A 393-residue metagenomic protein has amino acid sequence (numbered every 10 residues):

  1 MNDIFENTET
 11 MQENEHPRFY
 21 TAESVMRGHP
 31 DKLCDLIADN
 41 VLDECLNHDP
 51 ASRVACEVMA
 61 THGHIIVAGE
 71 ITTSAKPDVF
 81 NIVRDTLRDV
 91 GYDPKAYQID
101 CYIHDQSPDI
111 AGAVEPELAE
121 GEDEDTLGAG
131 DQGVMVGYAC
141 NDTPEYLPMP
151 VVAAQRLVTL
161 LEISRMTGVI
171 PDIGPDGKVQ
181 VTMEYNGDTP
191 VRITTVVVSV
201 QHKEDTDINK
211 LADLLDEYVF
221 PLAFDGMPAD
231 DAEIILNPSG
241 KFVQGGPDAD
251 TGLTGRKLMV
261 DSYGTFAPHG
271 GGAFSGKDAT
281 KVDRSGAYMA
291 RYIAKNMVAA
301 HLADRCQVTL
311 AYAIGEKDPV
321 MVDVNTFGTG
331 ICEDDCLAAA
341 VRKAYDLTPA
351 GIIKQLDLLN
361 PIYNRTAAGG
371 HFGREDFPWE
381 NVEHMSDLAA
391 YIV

Functional and structural regions predicted by a protein language model:
N2-A55: N-terminal, positively charged regions that mediate nucleic acid binding
T21, G63, N81, R88 (+2 more regions): Glycine-rich, mobile lid/loop segments that gate access to catalytic sites or pores
E23-V25, H29-C34, G128-T143, V243-A267 (+2 more regions): Conserved phosphate/anionic-ligand binding catalytic regions in large, soluble enzymes, centered on
R27-L46, A139-T159, K277-H301: Alpha-helical support elements that line or immediately flank enzyme active sites and cofactor-binding pockets
S52-C56, G177-M183, A232-L236, L302-A313: A short glycine-rich, hydrophobically flanked beta-strand micro-motif that places a catalytic Asp/Glu for divalent metal
A55-T73, I314-D318: Short, charge-patterned binding micro-sites
T61, R305, Y312-V393: Internal helix-turn-beta structural module
T206-M297: Glycine-rich anion/phosphate-binding loop at the beta-strand->alpha-helix junction
